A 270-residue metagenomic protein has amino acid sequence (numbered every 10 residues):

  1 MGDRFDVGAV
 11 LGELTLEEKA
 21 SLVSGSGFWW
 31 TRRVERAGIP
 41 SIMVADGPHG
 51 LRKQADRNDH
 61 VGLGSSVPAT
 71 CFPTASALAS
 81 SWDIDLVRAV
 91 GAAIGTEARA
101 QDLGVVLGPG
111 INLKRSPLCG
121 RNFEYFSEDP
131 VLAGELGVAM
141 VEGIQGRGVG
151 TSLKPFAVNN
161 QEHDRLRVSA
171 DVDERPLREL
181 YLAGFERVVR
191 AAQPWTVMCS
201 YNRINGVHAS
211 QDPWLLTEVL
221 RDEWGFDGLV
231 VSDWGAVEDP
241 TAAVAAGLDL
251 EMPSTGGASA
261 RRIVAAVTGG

Functional and structural regions predicted by a protein language model:
M1-G270: Glycoside hydrolase catalytic-domain context in secreted enzymes
